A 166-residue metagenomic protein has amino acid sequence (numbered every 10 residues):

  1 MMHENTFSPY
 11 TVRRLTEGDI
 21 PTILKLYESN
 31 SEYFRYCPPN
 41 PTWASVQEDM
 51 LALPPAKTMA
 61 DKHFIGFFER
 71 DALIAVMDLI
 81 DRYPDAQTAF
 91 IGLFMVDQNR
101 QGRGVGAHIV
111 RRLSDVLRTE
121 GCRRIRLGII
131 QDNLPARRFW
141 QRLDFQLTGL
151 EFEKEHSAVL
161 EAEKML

Functional and structural regions predicted by a protein language model:
M2-H3, S157-L166: Terminal substrate-recognition subdomain of acyl/acetyltransferases
N5-Y10, R14-I20, K25-N99, V110-R112 (+3 more regions): Acetyl-CoA-dependent GNAT
D97-N99, R103, Q131-D132: Active-site acidic-Proline motif in GNAT/NAT acetyltransferases
A107: Residues forming the Rossmann-fold NAD(P)(H) cofactor-binding site
R118-G128: Conserved GNAT acetyl-CoA-binding A-motif
L127-R137, E153-A158: Conserved beta-strand-loop-alpha-helix junction that forms the acyl-donor binding cleft
Q141-L150: Conserved acetyl-CoA-binding loop of GNAT-fold acetyltransferases
